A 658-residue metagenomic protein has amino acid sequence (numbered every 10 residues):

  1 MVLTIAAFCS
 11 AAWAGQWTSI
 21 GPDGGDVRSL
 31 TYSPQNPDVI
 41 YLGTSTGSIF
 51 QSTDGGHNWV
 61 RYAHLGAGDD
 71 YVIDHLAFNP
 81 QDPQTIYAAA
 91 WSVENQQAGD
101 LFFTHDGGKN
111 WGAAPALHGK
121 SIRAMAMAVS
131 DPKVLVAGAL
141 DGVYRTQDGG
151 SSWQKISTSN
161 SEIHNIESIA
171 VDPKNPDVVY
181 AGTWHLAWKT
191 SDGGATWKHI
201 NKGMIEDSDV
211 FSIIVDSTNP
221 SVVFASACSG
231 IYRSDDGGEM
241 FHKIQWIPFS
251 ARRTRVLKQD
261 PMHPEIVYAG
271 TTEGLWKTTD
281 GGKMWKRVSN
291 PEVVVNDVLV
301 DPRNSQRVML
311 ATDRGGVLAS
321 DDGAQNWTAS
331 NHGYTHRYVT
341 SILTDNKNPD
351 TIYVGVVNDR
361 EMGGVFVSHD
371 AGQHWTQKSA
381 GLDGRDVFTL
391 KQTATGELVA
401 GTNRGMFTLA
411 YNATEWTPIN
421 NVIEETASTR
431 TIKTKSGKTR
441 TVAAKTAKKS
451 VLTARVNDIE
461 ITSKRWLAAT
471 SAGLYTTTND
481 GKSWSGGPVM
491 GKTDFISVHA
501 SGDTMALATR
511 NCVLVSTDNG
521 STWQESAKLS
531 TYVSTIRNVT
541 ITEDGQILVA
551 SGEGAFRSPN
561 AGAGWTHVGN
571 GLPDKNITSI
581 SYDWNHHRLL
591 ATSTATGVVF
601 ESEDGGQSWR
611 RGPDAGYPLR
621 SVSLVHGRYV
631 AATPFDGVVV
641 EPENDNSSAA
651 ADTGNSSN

Functional and structural regions predicted by a protein language model:
L3-I5, A11-N658: Extracellular glycan-interacting surfaces
